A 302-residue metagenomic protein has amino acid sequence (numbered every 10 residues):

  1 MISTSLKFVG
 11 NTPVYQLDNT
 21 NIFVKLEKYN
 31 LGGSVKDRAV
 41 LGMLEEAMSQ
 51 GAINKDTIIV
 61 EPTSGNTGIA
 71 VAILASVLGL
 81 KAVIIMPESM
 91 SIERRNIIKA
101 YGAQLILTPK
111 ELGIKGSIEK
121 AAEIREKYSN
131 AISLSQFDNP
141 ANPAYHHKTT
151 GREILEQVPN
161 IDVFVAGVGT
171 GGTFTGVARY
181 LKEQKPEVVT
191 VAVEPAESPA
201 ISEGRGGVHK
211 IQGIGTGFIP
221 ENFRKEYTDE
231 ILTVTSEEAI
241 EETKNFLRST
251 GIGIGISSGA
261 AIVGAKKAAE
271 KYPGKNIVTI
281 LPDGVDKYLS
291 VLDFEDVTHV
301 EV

Functional and structural regions predicted by a protein language model:
M1-V302: PLP-dependent amino-acid enzyme catalytic core
